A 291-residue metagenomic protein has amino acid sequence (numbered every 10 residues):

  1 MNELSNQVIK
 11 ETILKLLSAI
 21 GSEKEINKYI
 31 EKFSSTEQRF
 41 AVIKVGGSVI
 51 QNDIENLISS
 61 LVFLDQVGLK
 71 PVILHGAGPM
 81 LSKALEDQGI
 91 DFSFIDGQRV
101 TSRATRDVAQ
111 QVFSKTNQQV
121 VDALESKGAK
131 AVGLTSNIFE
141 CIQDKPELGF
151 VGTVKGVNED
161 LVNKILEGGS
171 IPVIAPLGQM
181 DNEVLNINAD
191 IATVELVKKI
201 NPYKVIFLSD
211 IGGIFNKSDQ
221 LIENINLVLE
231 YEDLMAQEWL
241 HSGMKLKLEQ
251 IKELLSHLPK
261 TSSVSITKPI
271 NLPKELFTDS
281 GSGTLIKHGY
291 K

Functional and structural regions predicted by a protein language model:
M1-T101, R106-K291: C-terminal catalytic "cap/lid" subdomain
